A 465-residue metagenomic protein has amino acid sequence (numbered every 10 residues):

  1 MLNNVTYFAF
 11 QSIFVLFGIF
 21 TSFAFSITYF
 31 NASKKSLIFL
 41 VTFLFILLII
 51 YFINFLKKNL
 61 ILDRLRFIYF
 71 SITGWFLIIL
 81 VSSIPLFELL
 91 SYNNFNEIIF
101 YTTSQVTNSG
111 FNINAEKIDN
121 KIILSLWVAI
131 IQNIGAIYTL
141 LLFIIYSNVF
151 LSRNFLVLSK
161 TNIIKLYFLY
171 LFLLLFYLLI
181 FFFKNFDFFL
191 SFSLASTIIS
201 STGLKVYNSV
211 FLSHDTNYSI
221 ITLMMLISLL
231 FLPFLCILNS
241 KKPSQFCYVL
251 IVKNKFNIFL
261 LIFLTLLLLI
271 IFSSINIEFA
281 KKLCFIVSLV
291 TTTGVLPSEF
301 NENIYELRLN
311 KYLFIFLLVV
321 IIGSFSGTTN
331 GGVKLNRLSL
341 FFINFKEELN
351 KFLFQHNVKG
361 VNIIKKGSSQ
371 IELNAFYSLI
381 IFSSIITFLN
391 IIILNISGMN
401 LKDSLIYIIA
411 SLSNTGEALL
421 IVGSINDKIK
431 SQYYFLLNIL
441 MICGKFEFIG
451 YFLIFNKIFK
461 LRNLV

Functional and structural regions predicted by a protein language model:
M1-V465: Membrane-proximal intracellular helices of multi-pass ion channels
